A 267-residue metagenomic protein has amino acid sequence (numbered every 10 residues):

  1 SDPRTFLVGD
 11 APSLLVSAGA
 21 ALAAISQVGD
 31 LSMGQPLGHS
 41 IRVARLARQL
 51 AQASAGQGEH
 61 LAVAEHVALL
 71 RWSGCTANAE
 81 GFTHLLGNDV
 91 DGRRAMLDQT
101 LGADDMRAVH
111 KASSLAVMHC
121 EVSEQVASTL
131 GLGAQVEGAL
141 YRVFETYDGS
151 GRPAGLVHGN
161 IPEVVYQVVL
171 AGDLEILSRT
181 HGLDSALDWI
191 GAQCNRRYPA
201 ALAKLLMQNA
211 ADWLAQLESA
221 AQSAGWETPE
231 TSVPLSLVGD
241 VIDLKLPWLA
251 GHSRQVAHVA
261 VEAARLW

Functional and structural regions predicted by a protein language model:
P3-W267: Histidine- and acidic-residue-rich, metal-dependent catalytic cores
